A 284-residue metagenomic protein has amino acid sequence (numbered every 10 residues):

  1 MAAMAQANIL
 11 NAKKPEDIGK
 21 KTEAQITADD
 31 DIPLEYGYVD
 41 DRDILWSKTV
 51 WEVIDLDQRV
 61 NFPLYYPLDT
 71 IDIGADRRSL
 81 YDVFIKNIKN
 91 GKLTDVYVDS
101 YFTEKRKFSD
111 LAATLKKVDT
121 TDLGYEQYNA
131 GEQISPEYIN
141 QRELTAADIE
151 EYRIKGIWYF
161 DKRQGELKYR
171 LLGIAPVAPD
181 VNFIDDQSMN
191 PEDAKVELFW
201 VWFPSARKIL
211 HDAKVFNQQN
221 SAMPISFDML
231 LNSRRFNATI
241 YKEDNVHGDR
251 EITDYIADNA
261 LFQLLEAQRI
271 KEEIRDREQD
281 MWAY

Functional and structural regions predicted by a protein language model:
M1-A5: Hydrophobic h-region of N-terminal signal peptides that target proteins for export in Gram-negative bacteria
Q6-K162, F203-Y284: A domain-level signal for the mature, folded cores of soluble proteins
E143-L144, D161-K168, N190-D193: A general structural signal for short secondary-structure junctions and capping/turn motifs
A147-I149, Y169-L171, V196-L198: Extracytoplasmic
E166, L171-N190: Extended serine/threonine-enriched, polar tracts that run as long, contiguous segments within proteins
P191-K208: Short secondary-structure subsegments characteristic of cysteine-rich extracellular domains
